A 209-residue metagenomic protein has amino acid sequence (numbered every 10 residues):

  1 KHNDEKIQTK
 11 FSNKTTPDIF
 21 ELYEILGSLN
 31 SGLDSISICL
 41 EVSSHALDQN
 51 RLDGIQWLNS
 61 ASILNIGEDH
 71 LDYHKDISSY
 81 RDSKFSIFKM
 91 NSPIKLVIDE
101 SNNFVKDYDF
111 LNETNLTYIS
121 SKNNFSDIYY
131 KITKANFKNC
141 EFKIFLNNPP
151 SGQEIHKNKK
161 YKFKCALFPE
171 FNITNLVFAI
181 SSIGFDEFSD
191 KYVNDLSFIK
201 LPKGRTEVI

Functional and structural regions predicted by a protein language model:
K1-F11: Walker A (P-loop) phosphate-binding motif
K6, N30-I36, D48-Q49, L58-I209: Acidic, Mg2+-coordinating active-site environments of NTP-dependent enzymes
K10-S43: Conserved nucleotide-sensing/catalytic segment adjacent to the nucleotide-binding pocket in NTP-handling enzymes
N13-I19, Q56, H74, S78: Short, conserved loop/turn and helix-capping segments at secondary-structure boundaries that abut family-defining
V42, A46-N50: Short glycine/serine/threonine-rich phosphate/pyrophosphate-binding segments that cradle anionic phosphate groups
